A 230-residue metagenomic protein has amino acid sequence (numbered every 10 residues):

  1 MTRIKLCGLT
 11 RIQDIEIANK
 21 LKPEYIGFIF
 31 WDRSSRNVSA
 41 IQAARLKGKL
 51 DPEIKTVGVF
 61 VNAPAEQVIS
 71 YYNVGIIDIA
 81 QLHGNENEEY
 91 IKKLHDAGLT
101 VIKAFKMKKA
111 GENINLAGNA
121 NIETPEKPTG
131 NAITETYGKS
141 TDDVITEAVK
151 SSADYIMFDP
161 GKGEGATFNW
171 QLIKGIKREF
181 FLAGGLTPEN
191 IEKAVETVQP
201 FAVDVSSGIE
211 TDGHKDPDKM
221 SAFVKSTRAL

Functional and structural regions predicted by a protein language model:
M1-A117, I122, Y137-F158, G163-L230: Conserved N-terminal beta1-alpha1 strand-loop-helix module at the mouth
P128: Cationic, low-complexity basic patches in intrinsically disordered or flexible, solvent-exposed regions
